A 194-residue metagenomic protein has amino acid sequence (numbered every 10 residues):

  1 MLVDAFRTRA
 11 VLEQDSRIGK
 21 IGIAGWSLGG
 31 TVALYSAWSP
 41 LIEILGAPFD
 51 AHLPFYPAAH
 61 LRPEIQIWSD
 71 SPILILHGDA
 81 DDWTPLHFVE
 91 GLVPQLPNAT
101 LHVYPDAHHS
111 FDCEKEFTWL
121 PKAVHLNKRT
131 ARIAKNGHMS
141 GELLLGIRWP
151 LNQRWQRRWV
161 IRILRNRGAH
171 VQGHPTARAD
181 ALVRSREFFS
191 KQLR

Functional and structural regions predicted by a protein language model:
L2-V3, G46, L86, P175-V183: Non-membrane alpha-helical structural segments and their capping/turn regions in soluble enzymes
V3-D70, A80-W83: Primarily recognizes the serine-hydrolase "nucleophile elbow" in alpha/beta-hydrolase and SGNH/GDSL folds
R7-V11, G91, E187: Alpha-helical scaffolding segments of alpha/beta enzyme cores, especially the outer helices of TIM-barrel or partial
G22, L74, T100-H102: A structural signal for isolated positions on well-ordered beta-strands in alpha/beta enzyme cores
F55, W68-L76, S110-D112, F117-W119: Conserved N-terminal glycine/acidic-rich loop preference
L74-A80, Y104-A107: Conserved strand-to-loop "acid loop" that flanks and positions the catalytic carboxylate
T84-P94: Short alpha-helix in the alpha/beta-hydrolase fold that links the catalytic acid
P94-A99, D106-R194: Alpha/beta-hydrolase-fold serine-hydrolase catalytic core, especially in secreted/extracellular enzymes
